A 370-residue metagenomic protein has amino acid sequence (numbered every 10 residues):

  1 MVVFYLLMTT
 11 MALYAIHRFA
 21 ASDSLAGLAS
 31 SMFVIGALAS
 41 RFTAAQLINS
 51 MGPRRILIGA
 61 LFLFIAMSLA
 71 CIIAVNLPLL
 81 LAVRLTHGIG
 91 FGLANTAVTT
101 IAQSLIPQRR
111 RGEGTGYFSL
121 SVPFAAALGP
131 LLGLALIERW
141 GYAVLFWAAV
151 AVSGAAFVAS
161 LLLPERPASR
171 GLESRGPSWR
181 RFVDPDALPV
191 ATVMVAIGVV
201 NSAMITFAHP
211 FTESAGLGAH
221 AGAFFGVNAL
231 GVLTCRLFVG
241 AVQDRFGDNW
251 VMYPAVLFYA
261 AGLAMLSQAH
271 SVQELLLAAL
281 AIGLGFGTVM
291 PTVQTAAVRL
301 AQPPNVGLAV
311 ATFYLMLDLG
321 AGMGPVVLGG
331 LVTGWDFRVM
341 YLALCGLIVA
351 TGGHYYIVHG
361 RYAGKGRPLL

Functional and structural regions predicted by a protein language model:
A20, G52, I73-P78, G247 (+1 more regions): Helix-breaking motifs and short loop linkers at transmembrane-helix boundaries and internal kinks in secondary membrane
V34-L38, F42, A126-A127, A229-L233 (+2 more regions): Residue-level signature of mid-helix packing/kink "hotspots" within the transmembrane helices of 12-pass Major
A39-I72: Conserved MFS/SLC helix-loop-helix module at the cytosolic interface between two early adjacent transmembrane helices
F62-V75, F258-H270: C-terminal ends and interior cores of transmembrane alpha-helices in multi-pass membrane transporters/permeases
P78-T86, Q273-A281: Paired small-residue
L85-S121: Cytoplasmic helix-loop-helix junction between adjacent transmembrane helices in 12-TM secondary transporters
Y117-L161: Helix-loop-helix hairpin linking two adjacent transmembrane segments in secondary transporters
V150-S169, H354-H359: C-terminal membrane-cytosol helix-exit motif in multi-pass small-molecule transporters
